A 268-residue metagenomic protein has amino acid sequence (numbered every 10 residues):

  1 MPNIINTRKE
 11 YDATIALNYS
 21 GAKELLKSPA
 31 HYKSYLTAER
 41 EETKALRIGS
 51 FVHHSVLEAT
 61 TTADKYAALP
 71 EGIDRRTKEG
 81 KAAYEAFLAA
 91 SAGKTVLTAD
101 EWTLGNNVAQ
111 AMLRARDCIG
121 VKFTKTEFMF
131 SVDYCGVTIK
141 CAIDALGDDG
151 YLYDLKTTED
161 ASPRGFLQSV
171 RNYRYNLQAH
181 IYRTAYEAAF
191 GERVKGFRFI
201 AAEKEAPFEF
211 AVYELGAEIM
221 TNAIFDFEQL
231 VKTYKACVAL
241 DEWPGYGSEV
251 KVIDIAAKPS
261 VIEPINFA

Functional and structural regions predicted by a protein language model:
M1-K140, G247-V252: Metal-dependent nuclease catalytic cores that hydrolyze phosphodiester bonds in DNA/RNA, characterized by
E39-E41, A90-L97, R164-R174, G216-E218: Short histidine-centered catalytic/ligand-binding loop motif
R47, K140, R174-L177, I181 (+1 more regions): Short, well-structured alpha-helical interface segments that form or flank functional binding sites
F51, D144, L177-A185: Short amphipathic alpha-helical face segments that pack within enzyme cores and frequently flank/anchor catalytic
R114-K122, G147-D154, E187-K195: Secondary-structure boundary elements
G136-K140, G147-G150, E205-F208: Coil-to-beta-strand transition motifs
C141-Q168: Conserved catalytic cores of phosphodiester-cleaving nucleases, focusing on short active-site segments
I181-A268: Metal-dependent nuclease catalytic regions and adjoining charged, substrate-binding loops involved in nucleic-acid end
